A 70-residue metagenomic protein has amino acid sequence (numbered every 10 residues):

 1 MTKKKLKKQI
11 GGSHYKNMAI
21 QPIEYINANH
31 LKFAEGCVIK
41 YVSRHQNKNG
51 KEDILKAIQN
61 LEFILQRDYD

Functional and structural regions predicted by a protein language model:
M1-D70: Intrinsically disordered, low-complexity regulatory regions that flank transcription factor DNA-binding cores
